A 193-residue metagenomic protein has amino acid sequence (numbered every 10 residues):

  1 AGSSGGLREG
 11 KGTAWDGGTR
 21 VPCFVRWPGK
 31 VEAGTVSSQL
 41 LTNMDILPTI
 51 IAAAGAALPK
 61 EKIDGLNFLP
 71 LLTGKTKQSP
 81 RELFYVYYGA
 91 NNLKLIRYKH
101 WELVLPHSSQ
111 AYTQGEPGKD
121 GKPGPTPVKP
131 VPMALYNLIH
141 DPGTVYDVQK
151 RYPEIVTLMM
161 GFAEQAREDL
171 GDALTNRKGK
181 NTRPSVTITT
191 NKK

Functional and structural regions predicted by a protein language model:
A1-D16, V31-T35, Q39, M44-A134 (+2 more regions): C-terminal cap/loop subdomain of S1 sulfatases and analogous C-terminal strand-loop tails that border
R20-V21: Catalytic cores of eukaryotic secretory-pathway lumenal/extracellular enzymes that build and remodel glycoconjugates
V25-R26: Short beta-strand-to-turn element immediately C-terminal to the catalytic PLP-Schiff-base lysine in fold type I
I46, Y98, S109, P117-A134 (+1 more regions): Long, internal low-complexity/basic segments
